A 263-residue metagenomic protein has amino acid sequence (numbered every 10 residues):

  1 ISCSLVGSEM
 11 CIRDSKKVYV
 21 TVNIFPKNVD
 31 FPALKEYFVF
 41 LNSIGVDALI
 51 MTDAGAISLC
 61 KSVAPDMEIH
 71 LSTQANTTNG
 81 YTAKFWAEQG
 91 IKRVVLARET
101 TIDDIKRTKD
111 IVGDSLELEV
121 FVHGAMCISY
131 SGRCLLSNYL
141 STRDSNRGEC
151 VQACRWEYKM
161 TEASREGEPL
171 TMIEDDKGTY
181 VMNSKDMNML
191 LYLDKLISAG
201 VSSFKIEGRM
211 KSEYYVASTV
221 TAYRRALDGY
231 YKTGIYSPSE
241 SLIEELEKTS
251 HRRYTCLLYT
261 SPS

Functional and structural regions predicted by a protein language model:
I1-G7, I12, Y259-S263: Single conserved hydrophobic/aromatic residue that forms the stacking wall/gate of nucleotide- or nucleobase-binding
S15-T21, A64-T73, S115-L118: Short beta-strand/loop segments at the ligand-binding rim of alpha/beta enzyme cores
K16-L59, E68: Active-site beta->alpha loop and helix N-cap motifs at the rims of alpha/beta catalytic domains
V22-N28, A54-A56, T73-T77, R98-T100 (+2 more regions): Active-site-proximal loop/turn and secondary-structure-junction residues that shape catalytic pockets, frequently
A54-C60, T100-I111, E213-Y215: Active-site-adjacent beta->alpha loops and helix N-cap segments on the catalytic face of soluble alpha/beta enzymes
H70-A199: Catalytic alpha/beta core domains of metabolic enzymes, predominantly
D104-R107, E207-S261: Anionic-ligand-binding alpha/beta catalytic cores of soluble enzymes and soluble regulatory domains that recognize
